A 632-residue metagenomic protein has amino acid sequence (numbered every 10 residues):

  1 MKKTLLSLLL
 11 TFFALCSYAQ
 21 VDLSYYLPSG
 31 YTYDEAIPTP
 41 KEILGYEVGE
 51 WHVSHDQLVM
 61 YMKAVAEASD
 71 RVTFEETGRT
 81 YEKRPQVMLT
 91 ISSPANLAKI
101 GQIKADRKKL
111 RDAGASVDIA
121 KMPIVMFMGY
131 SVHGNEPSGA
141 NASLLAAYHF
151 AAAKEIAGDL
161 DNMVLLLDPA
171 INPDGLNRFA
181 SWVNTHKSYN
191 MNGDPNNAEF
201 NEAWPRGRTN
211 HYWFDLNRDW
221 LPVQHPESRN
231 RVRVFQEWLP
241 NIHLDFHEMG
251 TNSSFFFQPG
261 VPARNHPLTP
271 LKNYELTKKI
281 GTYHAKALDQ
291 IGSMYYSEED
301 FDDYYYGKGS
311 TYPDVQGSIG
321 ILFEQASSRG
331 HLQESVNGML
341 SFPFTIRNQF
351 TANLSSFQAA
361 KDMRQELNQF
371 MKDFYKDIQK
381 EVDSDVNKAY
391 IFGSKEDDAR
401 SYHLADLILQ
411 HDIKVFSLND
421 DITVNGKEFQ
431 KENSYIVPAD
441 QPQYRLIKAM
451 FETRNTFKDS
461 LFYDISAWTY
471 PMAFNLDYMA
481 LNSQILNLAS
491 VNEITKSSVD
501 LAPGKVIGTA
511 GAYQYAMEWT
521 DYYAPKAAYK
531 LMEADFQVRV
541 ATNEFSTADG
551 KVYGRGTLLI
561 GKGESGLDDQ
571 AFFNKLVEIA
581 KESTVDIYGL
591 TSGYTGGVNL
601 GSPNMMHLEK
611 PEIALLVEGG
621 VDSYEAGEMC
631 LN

Functional and structural regions predicted by a protein language model:
M1-L23: Bacterial Sec-dependent N-terminal signal peptides
L8, H247, V617: Residues that line or immediately flank small-molecule/substrate-binding pockets and catalytic motifs
Q20-P137, N141-V164, Y212, R218 (+9 more regions): Intrinsic-disorder/low-complexity accessory segments
A147-F150, N162-N190: Carboxylate/His-rich catalytic cores and anion/metal-binding grooves
I171-P173, E248-G250, S327: Active-site-proximal loop/turn and secondary-structure-junction residues that shape catalytic pockets, frequently
S188-D194, K562-S565: Acidic, Ser/Thr-rich peripheral helices and adjacent loops at domain boundaries
P195-F214: Aromatic- and acidic-residue-enriched carbohydrate-binding clefts of CAZyme catalytic domains
